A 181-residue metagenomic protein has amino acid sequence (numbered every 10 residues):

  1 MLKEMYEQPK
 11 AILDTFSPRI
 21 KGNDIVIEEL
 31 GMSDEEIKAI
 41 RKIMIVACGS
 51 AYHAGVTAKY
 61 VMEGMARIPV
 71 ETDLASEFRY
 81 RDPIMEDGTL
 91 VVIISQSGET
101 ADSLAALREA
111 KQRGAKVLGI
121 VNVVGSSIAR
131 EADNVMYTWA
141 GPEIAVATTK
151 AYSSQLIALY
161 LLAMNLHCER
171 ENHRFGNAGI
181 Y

Functional and structural regions predicted by a protein language model:
M1-I40, L161, N165-Y181: Cofactor-/ligand-binding subdomain signature composed of acidic, glycine-rich, tryptophan-containing flexible loops
K38-Y181: Glycine-rich phosphate-binding loops that contact phosphosugars or nucleotide phosphates
